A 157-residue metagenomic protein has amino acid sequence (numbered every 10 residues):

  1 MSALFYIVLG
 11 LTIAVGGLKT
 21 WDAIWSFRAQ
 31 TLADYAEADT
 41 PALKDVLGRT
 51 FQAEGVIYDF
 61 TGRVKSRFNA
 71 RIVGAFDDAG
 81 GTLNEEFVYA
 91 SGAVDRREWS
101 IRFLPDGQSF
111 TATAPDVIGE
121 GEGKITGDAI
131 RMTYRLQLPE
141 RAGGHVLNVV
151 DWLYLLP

Functional and structural regions predicted by a protein language model:
M1-R63: Amphipathic/hydrophobic helical signal segments and adjacent flexible N-terminal regions that mediate secretion
L47, A53-Y154: Central antiparallel beta-sheet cores of small beta-barrel/beta-sandwich binding domains
